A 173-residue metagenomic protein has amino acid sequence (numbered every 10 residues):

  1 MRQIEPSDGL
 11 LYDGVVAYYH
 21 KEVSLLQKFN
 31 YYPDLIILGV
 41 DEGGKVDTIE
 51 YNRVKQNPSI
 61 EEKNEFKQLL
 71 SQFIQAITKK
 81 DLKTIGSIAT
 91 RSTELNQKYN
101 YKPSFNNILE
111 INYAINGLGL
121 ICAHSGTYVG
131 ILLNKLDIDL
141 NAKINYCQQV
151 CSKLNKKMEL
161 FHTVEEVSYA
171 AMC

Functional and structural regions predicted by a protein language model:
M1-L118, L132-C173: ATP-dependent small-molecule kinase catalytic core of the GHMP/sugar-kinase superfamily and closely related
G119-A123: Short beta-strand
H124-L133: N-terminal pre-core extensions flanking Radical SAM catalytic domains
